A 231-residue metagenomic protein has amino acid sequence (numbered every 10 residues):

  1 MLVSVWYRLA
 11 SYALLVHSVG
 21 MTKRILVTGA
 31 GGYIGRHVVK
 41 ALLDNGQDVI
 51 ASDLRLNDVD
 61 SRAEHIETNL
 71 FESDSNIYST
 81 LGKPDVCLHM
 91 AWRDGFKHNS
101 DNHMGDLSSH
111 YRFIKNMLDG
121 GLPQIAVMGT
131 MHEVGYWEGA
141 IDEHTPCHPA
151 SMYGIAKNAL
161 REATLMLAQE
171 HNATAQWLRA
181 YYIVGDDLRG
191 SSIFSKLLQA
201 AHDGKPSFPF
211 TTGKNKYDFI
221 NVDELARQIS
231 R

Functional and structural regions predicted by a protein language model:
L26-L43: N-terminal Rossmann NAD(P)H-binding glycine-rich loop of SDR-like oxidoreductase domains
T28, S52, C87-M90, I125-M131 (+1 more regions): SDR active-site strand-loop-helix element
Q47-R55: Conserved glycine-rich Rossmann-like NAD(P)H-binding loop of the short-chain dehydrogenase/reductase
L70-S108: NAD(P)H-binding glycine-rich loop region in Rossmannoid oxidoreductase-like domains and their noncatalytic homologs
R112-M152: Conserved Rossmann-fold NAD(P)-dependent oxidoreductase catalytic core, especially the SDR/UDP-sugar
A156: Active-site helix of classical SDR
E162-Y217, V222-E224: NAD(P)-dependent short-chain dehydrogenase/reductase
